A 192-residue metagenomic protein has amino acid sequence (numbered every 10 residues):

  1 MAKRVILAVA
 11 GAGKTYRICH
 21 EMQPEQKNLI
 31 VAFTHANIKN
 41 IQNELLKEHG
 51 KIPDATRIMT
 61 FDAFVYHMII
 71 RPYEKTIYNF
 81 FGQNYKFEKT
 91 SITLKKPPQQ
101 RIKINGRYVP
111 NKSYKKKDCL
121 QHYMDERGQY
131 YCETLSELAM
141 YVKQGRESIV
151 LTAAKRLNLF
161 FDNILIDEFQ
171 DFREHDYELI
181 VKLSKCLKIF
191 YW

Functional and structural regions predicted by a protein language model:
M1-Y73: P-loop NTPase Walker
A2-A8, R17, E88-L165, E174-L179: Accessory N-terminal region flanking or inserted into the helicase ATPase core in nucleic-acid motor proteins
V5, T56, N163-I164, I189-Y191: Hydrophobic "anchor" residues on beta-strands that sit immediately upstream of conserved functional sites
E25-Q26, F161, C186-L187: Short, well-ordered alpha-helix to beta-strand connector turns
T76-E88: A polyampholytic, Gly/Pro-enriched intrinsically disordered region
E168: Catalytic glutamate of the conserved HExxH
K182-W192: Conserved RecA-like helicase ATPase core segment that couples NTP binding/hydrolysis to strand translocation
